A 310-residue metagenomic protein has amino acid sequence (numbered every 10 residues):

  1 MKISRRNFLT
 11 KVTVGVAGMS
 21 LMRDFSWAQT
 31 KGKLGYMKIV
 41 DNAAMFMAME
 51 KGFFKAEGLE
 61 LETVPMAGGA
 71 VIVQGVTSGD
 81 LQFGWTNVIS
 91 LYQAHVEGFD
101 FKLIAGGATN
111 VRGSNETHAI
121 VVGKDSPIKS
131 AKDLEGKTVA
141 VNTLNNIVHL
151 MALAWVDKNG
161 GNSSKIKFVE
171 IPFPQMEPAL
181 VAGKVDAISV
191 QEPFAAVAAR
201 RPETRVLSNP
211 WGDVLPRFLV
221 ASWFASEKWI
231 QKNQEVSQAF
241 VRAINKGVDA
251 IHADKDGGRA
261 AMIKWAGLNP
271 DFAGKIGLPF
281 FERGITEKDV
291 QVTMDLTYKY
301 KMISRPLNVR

Functional and structural regions predicted by a protein language model:
M1-V16: N-terminal secretory signal peptides and thylakoid transit peptides that target proteins across membranes
M19-F25: C-terminal segment of classical bacterial N-terminal signal peptides
A28-N159, K167-E170, D186, E192 (+1 more regions): Short, glycine-/small- and polar/acidic-enriched structural segments that line small-molecule recognition paths
I39, A67-A70, W85, N146-I147 (+5 more regions): Soluble non-cytosolic domains of exported or imported proteins
K51, E57, G75, G79 (+11 more regions): Structured segments of extracytoplasmic/periplasmic soluble domains in secreted or envelope-associated proteins
A56, N110-G113, G212-L215, F280-D289 (+1 more regions): Short, solvent-exposed loop/beta-turn-alpha elements that line the ligand-binding surface or hinge of extracytoplasmic
I89, S126, P174-A261: Pocket-lining segment of extracytoplasmic ligand-binding domains
I230-S304: Secondary-structure end/capping motifs
